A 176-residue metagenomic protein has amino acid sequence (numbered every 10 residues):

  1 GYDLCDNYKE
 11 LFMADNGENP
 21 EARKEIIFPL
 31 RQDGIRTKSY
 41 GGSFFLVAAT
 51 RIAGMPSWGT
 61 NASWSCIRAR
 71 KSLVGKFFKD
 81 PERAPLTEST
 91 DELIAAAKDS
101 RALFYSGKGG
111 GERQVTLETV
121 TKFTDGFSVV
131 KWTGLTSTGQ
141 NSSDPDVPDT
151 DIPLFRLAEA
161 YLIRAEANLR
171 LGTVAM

Functional and structural regions predicted by a protein language model:
Y2-Y161, N168-R170: Elongated scaffold/linker segments in the mid-to-C-terminal portions of large proteins
